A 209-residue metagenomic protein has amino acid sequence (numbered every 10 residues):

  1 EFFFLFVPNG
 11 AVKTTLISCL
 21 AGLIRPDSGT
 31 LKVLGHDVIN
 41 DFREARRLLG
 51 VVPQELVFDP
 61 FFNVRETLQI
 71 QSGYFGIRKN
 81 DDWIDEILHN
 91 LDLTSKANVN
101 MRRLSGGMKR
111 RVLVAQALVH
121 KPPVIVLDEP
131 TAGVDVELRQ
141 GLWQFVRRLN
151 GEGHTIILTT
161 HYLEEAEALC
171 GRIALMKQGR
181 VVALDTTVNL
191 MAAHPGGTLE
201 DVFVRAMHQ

Functional and structural regions predicted by a protein language model:
A21: Helix-to-loop junction immediately C-terminal to a conserved catalytic motif
Q69, G73-K96: Conserved ABC ATPase "signature" region
N100-L104: Conserved ABC ATPase signature
K121: Conserved catalytic motifs of ABC-family nucleotide-binding domains
I125-D128: Catalytic Walker B motif of ABC-type/P-loop ATPase nucleotide-binding domains
L184-D185: ABC ATPase "signature
